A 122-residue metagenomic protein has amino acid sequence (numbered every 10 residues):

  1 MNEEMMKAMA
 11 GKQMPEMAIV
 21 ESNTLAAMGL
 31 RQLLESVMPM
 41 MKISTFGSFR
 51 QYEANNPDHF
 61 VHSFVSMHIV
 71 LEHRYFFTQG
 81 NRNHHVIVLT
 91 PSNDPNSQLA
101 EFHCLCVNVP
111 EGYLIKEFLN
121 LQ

Functional and structural regions predicted by a protein language model:
M1-L121: N-terminal regulatory/sensing modules of transcriptional regulators
